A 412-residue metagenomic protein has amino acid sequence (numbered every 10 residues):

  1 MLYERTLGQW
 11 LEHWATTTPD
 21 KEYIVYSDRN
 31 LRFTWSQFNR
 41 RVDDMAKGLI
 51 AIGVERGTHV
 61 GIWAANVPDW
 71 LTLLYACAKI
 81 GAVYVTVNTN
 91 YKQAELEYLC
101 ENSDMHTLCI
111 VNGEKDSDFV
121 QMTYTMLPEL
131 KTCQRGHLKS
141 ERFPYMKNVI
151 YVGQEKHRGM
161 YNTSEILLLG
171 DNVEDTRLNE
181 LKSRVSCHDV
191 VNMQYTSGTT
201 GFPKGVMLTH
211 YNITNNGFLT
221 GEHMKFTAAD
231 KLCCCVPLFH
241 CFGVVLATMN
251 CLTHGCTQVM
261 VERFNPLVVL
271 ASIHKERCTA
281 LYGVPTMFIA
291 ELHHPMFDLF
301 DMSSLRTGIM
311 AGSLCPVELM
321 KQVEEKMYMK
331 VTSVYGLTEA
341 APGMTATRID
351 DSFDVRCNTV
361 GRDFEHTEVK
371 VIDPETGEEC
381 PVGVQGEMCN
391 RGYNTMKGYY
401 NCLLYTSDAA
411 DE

Functional and structural regions predicted by a protein language model:
W10-T34, K156-H157: AMP-dependent adenylate-forming
P19-E22, R142-M146, I150-H157, Y161-Y195 (+2 more regions): Conserved pre-ATP/AMP-binding loop-to-beta segment of ANL
Y23-Y75, K92-E97, N162-D171, R184-V185 (+1 more regions): Conserved AMP-binding/adenylate-forming core of the ANL superfamily
I80-L168: Structural core segment of the AMP-binding/adenylate-forming
L167-L168, K275-G283, L292-V355, E368: Gly/Ser/Thr-rich phosphate-binding loop
T196, Y405-E412: Conserved small/polar residues in nucleotide/adenosyl-binding loops
T214-K231, F239-A280, F288-A290, H294-M296: Conserved AMP-binding/adenylation subdomain of ANL enzymes
K370-R391: Conserved beta-loop-beta connector loops within the AMP-binding
